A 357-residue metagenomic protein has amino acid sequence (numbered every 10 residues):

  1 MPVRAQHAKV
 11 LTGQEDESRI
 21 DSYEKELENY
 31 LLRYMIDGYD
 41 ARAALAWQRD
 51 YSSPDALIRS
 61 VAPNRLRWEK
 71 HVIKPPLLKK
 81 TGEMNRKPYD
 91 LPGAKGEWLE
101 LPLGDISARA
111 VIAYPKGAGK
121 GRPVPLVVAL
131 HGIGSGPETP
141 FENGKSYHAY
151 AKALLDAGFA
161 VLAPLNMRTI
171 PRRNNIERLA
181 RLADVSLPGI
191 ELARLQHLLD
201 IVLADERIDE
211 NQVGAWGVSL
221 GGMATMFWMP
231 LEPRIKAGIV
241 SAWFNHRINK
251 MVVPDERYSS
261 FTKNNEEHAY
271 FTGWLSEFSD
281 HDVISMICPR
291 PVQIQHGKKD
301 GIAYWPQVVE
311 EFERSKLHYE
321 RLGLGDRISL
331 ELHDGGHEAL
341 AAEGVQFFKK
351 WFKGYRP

Functional and structural regions predicted by a protein language model:
V3-R67, P357: N-terminal pre-domain segments of enzymes
K70-R122: N-terminal cap/lid segment of alpha/beta-hydrolase-fold proteins
K120-A204, M251-P254: Cap/lid segment of the alpha/beta-hydrolase catalytic domain
I190, A237-V283, I302-F312, E320-L324: Mobile cap/lid helix-loop segments that gate and shape the active-site cleft of serine hydrolases
H197-E267: Primarily recognizes the serine-hydrolase "nucleophile elbow" in alpha/beta-hydrolase and SGNH/GDSL folds
I287, I294-H296: Short beta-strand/loop motif that positions the catalytic acidic residue of the alpha/beta-hydrolase fold
K298-Q307, H337-A339: Acidic catalytic loop of the alpha/beta-hydrolase fold
E313-P357: C-terminal catalytic histidine-bearing segment of alpha/beta-hydrolase fold enzymes
